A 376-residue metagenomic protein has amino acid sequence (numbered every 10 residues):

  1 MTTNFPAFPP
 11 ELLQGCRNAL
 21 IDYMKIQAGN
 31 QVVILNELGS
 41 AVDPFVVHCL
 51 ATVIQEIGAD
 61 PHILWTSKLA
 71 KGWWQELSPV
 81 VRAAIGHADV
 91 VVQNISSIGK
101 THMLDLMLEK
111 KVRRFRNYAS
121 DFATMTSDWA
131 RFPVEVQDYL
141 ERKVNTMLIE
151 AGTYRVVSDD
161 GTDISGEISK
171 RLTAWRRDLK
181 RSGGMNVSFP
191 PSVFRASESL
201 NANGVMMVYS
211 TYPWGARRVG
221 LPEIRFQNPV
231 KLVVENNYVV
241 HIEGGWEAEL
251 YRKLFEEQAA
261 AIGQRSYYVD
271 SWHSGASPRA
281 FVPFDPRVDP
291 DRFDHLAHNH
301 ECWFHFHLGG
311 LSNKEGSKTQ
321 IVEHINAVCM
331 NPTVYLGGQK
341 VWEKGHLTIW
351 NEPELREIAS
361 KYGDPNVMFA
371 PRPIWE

Functional and structural regions predicted by a protein language model:
M1-P229, E235, Y268, L336-K340 (+1 more regions): Active-site bordering "gate/hinge" segments that shape substrate access to catalytic or cofactor-binding pockets
R218-V219, G244-G245, P283-P286, S317-T319 (+1 more regions): Short conserved micro-motifs at the rims of enzyme active sites and ligand-binding pockets
R225-F226, H241-I242, W246-G309, G363-I374: Dual-mode signal for accessory low-complexity, basic/Gly-rich regions
H295, F304-I325: A conserved acidic, glycine/proline-rich C-terminal tail/linker
